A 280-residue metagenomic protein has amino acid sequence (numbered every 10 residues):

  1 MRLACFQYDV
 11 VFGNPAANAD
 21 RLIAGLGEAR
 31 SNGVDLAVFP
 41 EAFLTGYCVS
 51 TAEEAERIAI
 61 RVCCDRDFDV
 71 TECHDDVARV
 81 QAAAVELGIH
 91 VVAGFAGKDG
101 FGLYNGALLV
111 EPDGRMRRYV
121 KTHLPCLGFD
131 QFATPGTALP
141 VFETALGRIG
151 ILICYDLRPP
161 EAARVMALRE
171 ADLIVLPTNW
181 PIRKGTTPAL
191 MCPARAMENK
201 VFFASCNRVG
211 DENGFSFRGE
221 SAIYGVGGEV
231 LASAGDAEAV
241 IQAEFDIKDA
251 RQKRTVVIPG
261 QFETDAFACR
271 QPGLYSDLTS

Functional and structural regions predicted by a protein language model:
M1-C5: Extreme N-terminal starter segment of soluble prokaryotic enzymes
Q7-D9, P40, C48, V120 (+1 more regions): Residue-level recognition of beta-strand->loop/alpha-helix junctions
Q7-G25: N-terminal phosphate-binding loop and adjacent alpha-helix
P15, A24-P112, I182-R195, N199: Cys-nucleophile CN-hydrolase/nitrilase-fold catalytic domain and related Cys-dependent amidase chemistry that acts on
T45, V49-A52, L108, Y119-P125 (+2 more regions): Short beta->alpha transition motifs characteristic of CBS
E72-V92, L157-I241: CN hydrolase (nitrilase-like) catalytic-core segments centered on the catalytic cysteine and neighboring Lys/Glu
A82, K98-R169, T178-L190, A194 (+1 more regions): Active-site catalytic loop in hydrolytic enzyme cores
V141, R208-S280: C-terminal beta-strand edge segments of enzyme domains
